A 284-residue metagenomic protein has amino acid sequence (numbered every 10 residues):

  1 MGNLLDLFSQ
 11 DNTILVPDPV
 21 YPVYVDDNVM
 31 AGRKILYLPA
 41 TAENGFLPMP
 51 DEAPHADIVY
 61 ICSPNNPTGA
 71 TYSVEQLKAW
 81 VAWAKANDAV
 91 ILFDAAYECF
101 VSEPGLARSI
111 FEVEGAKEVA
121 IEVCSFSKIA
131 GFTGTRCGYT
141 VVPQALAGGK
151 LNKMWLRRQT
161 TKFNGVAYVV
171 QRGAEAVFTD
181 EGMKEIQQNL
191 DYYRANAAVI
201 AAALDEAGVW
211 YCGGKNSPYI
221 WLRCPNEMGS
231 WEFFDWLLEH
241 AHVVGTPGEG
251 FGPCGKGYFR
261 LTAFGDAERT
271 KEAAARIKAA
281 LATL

Functional and structural regions predicted by a protein language model:
M1-T13, M228: Phosphate-binding glycine-rich loop
N12, R33, A86-V90, K117-E118: A short helix->loop->beta-strand "cap" motif at the edges of active sites that frequently abuts
A31, A86-N87, A207, A241 (+1 more regions): Helix C-cap/helix->beta junction micro-motif
L38-F111: Active-site phosphate-binding strand-loop segment of PLP-dependent enzymes
V113-R194, A198-A202, L281: Conserved core segment of the aminotransferase class I/II
E175, L190-A201, Y211-C224, G255: Conserved glycine-rich beta-strand-loop-beta hairpin in the small C-terminal domain of fold type I
E227, W236-T246, F251-L284: PLP-dependent enzyme catalytic core of the Aspartate aminotransferase-like
